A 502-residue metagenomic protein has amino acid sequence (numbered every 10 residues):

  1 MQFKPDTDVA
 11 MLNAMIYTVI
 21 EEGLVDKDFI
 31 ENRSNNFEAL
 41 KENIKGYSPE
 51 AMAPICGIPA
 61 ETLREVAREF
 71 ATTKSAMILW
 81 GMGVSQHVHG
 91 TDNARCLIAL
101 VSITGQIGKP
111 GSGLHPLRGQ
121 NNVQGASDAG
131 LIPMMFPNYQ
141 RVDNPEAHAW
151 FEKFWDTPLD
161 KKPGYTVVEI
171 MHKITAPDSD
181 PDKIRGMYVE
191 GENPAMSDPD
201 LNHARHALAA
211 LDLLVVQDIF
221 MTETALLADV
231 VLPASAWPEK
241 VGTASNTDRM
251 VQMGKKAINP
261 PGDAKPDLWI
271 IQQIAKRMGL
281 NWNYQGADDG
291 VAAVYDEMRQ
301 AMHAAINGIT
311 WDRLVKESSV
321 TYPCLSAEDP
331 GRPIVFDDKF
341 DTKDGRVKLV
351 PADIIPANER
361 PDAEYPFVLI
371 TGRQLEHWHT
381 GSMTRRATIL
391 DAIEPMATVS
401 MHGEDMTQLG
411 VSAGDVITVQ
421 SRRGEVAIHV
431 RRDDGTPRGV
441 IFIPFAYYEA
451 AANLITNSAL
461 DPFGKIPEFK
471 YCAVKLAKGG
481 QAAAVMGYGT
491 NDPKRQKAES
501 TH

Functional and structural regions predicted by a protein language model:
M1-F3, P233-S235, E239, M250-P261 (+1 more regions): Short beta-alpha connecting loops at secondary-structure transitions that line or flank enzyme active sites
M1-T73: Long, well-ordered, tryptophan-enriched scaffold segments
V9-N13, P54, V101-L227, S235-T243 (+1 more regions): Extended redox/cofactor-interaction regions of prokaryotic respiratory oxidoreductases
N32-N35, F70, G113-Q124, A287-M302 (+2 more regions): A glycine-rich phosphate-binding loop feature that marks nucleotide/adenosyl-phosphate handling sites
N43, R64-M77, I170-R185: Glycine-rich phosphate/diphosphate-binding loops that line cofactor/substrate pockets in enzymes
Y47-A51, L79-V84, M250-N259: Flexible glycine/proline-enriched surface loops and loop-helix/loop-strand junctions
L211-L213, Q217-T222, K256-K276: Phosphate/diphosphate-binding loops
P261-D263, D267-E317, T380, T384-S400 (+1 more regions): Long, contiguous, secondary-structure-rich segments that constitute the structural scaffold of globular domains
